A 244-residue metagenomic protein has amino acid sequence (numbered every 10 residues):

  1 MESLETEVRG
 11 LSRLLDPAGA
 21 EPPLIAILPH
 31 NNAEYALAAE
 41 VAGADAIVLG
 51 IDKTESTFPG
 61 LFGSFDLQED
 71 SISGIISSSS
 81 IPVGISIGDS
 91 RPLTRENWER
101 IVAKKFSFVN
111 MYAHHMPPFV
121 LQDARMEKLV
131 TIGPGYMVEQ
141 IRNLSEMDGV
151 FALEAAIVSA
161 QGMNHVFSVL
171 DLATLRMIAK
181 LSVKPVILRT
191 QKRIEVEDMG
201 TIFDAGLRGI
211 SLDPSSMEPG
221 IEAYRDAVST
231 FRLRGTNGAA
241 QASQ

Functional and structural regions predicted by a protein language model:
M1-E34, A239-Q244: N-terminal amphipathic alpha-helix/helix-capping segment at the start of soluble metabolic enzymes
L11-S12, E55-K104, N110-Q122: N-terminal active-site wall of soluble small-molecule enzyme domains
D16-Y35, V83-L93, E127-Y136, V186-I194: Active-site mouth loops of central-metabolism enzymes
A33-A39, P92-A103, G135-M147, Q191-I210: Catalytic cores of alpha/beta
A46-T57, K104-V120, A152-G162, F203-D226: Glycine-rich phosphate-binding active-site loops on the catalytic face of alpha/beta enzymes
E55-G63, R142-R176: Glycine/Thr-rich beta-alpha phosphate-binding loop at enzyme active sites
L61-F62, S216-Q244: C-terminal helical cap(s) of enzyme catalytic domains, especially alpha/beta-barrels
I157-L207: Active-site/ligand-binding-proximal alpha/beta "capping" segment
